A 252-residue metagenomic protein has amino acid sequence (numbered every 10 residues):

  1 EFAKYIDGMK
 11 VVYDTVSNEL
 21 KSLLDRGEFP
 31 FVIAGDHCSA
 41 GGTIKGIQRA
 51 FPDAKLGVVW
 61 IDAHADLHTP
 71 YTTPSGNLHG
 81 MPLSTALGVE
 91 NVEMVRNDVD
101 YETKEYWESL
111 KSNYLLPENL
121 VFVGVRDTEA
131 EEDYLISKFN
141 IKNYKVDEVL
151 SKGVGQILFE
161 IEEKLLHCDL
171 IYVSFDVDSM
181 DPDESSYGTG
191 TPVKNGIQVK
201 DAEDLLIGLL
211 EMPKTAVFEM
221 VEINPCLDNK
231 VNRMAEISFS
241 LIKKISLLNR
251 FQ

Functional and structural regions predicted by a protein language model:
E1-Q252: Conserved alpha-helical scaffold segments that buttress catalytic/binding sites
